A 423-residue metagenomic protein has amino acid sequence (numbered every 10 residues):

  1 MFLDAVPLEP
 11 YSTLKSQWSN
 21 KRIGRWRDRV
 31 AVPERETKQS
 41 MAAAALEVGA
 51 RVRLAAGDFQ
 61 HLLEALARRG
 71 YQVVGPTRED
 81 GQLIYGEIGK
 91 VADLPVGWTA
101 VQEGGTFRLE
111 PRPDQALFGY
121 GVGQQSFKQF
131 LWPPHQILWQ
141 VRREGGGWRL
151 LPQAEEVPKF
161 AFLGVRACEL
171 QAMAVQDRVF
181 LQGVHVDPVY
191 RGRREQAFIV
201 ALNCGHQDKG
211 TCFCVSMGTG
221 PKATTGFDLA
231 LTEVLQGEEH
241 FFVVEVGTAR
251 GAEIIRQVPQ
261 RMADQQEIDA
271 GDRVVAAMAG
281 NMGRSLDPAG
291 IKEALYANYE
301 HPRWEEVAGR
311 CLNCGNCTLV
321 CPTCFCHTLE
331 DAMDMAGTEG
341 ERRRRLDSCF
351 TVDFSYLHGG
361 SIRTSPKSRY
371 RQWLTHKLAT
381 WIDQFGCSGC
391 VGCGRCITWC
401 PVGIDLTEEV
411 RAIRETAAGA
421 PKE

Functional and structural regions predicted by a protein language model:
A5, Y11-T13, R27-R29: Short, positively charged and aromatic/hydrophobic N-terminal segments
P33-E34, K38-Y296, H301-W304, M335: Iron-sulfur-associated redox domains of electron-transfer enzymes in respiratory and anaerobic energy metabolism
P288-G309, H327-E423: Ferredoxin-type iron-sulfur electron-transfer modules in oxidoreductases and energy-metabolism complexes
A308-T318: Extended amphipathic alpha-helical segments enriched in small hydrophobics
C321: Conserved hydrophobic/aromatic pocket- or pore-lining residues that grip, position, or stack substrates in active sites
